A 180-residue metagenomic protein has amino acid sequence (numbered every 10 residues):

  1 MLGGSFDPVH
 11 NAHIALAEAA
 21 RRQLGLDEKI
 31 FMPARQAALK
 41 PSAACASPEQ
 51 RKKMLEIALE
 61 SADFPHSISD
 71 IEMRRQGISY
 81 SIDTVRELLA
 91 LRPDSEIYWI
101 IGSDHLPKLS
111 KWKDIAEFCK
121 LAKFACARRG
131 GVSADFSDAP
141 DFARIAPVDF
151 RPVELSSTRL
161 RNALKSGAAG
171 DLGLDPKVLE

Functional and structural regions predicted by a protein language model:
M1-E180: Nucleotidyltransferase catalytic core that binds NTPs
